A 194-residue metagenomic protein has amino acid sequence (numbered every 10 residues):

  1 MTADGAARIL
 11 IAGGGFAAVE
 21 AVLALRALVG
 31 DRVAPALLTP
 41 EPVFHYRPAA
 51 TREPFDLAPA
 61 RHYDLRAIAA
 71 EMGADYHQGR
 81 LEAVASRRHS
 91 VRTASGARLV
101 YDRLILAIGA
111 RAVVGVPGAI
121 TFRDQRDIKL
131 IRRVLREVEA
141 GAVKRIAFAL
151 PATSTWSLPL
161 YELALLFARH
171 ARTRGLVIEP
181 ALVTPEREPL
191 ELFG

Functional and structural regions predicted by a protein language model:
M1-A6, A74-E162, H170-T173: FAD-binding core/adjacent interface of flavoenzyme oxidoreductases
T2-D75, T153-F193: Beta1-alpha1 glycine-rich phosphate/pyrophosphate-binding loop at the start of Rossmann-like nucleotide-binding domains
